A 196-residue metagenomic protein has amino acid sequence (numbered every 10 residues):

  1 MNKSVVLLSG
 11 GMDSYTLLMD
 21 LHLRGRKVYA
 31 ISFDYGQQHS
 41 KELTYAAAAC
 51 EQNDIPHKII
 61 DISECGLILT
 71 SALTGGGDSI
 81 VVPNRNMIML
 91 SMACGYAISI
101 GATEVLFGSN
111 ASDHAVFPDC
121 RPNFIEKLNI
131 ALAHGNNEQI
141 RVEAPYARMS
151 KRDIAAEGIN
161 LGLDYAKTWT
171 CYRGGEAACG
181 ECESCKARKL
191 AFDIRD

Functional and structural regions predicted by a protein language model:
M1-G162: ATP-dependent adenylation/nucleotidyltransferase module used to activate substrates
K167-L190: Local cysteine-cluster metal-coordination motifs and their immediate loop/turn environment, predominantly Fe-S cluster
A191-R195: Hydrophobic helical membrane-anchoring modules
